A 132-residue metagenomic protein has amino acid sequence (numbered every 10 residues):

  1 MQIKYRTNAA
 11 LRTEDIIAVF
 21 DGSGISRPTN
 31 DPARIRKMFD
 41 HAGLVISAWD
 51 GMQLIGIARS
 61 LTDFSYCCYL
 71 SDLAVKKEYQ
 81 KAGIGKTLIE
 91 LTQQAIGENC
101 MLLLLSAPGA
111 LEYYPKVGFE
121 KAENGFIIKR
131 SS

Functional and structural regions predicted by a protein language model:
M1-P32, G125: Short amphipathic alpha-helix that is part of the acyltransferase structural core
R34-L73: A conserved beta-strand-loop-helix scaffold within acyl/acetyltransferase catalytic domains
L73-V75, A110: Hydrophobic adenine-recognition pocket in adenosine-nucleotide-binding enzymes
Y79, G83-L88: Conserved acetyl-CoA pyrophosphate-binding loop and the N-cap/start of the following alpha-helix in GNAT-like
T87-L102, E112: Conserved acyl-CoA
C100-L104, P108-S131: Conserved active-site alpha-helix within GNAT-family acetyltransferase domains
